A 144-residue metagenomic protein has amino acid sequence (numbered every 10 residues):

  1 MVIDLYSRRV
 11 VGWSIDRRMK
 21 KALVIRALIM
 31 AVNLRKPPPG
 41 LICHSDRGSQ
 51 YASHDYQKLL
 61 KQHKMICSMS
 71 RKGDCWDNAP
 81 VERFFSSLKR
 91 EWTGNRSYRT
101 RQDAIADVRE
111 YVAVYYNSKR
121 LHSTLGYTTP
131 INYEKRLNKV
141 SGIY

Functional and structural regions predicted by a protein language model:
M1-Y144: Charged DNA-binding/catalytic regions of mobile-element recombinases
